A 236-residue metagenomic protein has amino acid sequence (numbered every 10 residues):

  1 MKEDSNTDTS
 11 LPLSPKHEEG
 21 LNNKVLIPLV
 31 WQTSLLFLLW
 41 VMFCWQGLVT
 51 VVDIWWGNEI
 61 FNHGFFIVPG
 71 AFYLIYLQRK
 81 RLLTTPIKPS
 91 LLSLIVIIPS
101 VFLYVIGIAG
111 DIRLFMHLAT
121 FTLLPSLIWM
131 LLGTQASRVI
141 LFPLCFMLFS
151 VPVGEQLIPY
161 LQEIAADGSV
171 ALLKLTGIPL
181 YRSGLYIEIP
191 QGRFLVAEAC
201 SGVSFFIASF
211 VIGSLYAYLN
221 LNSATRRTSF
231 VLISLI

Functional and structural regions predicted by a protein language model:
K2-I236: Hydrophobic N-terminal alpha-helices or hydrophobic patches in metabolic proteins across all domains of life
